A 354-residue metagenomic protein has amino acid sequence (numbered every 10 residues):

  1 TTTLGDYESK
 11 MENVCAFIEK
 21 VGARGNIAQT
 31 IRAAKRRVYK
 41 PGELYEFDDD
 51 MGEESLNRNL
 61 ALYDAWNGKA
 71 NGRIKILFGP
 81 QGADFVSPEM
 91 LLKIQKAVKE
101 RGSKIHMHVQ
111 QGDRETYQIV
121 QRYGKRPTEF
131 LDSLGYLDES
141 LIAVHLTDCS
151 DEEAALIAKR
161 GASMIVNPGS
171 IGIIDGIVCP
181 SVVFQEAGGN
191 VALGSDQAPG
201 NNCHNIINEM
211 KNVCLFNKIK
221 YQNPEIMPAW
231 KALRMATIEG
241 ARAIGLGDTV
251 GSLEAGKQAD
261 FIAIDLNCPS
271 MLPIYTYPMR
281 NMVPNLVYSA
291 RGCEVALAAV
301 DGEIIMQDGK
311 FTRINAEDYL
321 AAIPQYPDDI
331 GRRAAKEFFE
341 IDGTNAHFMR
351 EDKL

Functional and structural regions predicted by a protein language model:
S9-T147, E152-A154: Metal-coordinating catalytic core of metallo-dependent amide/deamination hydrolases
I18, F78, H108, L131 (+8 more regions): Conserved, mostly hydrophobic/aromatic
T30-A33, Q111, P168-G172, D196-P199: Short, acidic/turn-prone active-site loops that include or flank metal/cofactor- and phosphate-binding residues
D113-K125, D151-A158, D175-F184, N201-K218 (+2 more regions): Histidine/acidic-residue-rich catalytic or RNA/ligand-binding cores of hydrolases and nuclease-related proteins
S133-S140, V182-S270: His/Asp/Glu-enriched, well-ordered alpha-helical/loop segment that forms or immediately abuts the divalent-metal
Q258-R313, L320: C-terminal cap of metal-dependent C-N hydrolases
T312-A321, Q325-L354: C-terminal regulatory/interaction regions
